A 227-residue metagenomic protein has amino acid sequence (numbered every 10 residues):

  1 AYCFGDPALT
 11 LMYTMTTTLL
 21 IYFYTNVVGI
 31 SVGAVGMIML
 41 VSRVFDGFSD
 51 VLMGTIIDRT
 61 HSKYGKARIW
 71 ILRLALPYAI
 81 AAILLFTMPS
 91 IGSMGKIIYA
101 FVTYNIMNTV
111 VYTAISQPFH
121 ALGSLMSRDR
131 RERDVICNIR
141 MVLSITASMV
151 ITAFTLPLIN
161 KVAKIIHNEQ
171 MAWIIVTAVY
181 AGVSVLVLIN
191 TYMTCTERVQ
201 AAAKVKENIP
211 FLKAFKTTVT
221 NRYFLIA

Functional and structural regions predicted by a protein language model:
A1-A227: Membrane-embedded alpha-helical bundles of multi-pass transporters/translocases, especially carrier/permease families
